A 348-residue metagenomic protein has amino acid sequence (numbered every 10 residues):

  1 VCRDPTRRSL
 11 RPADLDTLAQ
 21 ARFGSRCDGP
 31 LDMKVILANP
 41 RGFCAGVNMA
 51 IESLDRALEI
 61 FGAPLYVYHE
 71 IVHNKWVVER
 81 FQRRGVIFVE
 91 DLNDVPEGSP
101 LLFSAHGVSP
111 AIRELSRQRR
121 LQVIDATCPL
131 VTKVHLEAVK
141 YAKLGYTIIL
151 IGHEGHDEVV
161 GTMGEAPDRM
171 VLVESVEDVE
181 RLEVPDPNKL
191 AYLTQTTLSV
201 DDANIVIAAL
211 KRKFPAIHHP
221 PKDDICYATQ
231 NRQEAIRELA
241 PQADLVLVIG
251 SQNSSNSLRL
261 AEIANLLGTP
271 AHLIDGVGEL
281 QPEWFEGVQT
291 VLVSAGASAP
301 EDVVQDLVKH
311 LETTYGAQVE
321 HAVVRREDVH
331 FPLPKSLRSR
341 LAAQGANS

Functional and structural regions predicted by a protein language model:
R3-P5, L37: N-terminal hydrophobic alpha-helix used for membrane targeting or insertion
D4, D14-D16, D32: Intrinsic-disorder-associated, low-complexity terminal segments enriched in Asp/Asn/His/Tyr and depleted of Lys/Arg
L31-A295, E301-S348: The feature marks the mature, well-folded catalytic cores of soluble enzymes
